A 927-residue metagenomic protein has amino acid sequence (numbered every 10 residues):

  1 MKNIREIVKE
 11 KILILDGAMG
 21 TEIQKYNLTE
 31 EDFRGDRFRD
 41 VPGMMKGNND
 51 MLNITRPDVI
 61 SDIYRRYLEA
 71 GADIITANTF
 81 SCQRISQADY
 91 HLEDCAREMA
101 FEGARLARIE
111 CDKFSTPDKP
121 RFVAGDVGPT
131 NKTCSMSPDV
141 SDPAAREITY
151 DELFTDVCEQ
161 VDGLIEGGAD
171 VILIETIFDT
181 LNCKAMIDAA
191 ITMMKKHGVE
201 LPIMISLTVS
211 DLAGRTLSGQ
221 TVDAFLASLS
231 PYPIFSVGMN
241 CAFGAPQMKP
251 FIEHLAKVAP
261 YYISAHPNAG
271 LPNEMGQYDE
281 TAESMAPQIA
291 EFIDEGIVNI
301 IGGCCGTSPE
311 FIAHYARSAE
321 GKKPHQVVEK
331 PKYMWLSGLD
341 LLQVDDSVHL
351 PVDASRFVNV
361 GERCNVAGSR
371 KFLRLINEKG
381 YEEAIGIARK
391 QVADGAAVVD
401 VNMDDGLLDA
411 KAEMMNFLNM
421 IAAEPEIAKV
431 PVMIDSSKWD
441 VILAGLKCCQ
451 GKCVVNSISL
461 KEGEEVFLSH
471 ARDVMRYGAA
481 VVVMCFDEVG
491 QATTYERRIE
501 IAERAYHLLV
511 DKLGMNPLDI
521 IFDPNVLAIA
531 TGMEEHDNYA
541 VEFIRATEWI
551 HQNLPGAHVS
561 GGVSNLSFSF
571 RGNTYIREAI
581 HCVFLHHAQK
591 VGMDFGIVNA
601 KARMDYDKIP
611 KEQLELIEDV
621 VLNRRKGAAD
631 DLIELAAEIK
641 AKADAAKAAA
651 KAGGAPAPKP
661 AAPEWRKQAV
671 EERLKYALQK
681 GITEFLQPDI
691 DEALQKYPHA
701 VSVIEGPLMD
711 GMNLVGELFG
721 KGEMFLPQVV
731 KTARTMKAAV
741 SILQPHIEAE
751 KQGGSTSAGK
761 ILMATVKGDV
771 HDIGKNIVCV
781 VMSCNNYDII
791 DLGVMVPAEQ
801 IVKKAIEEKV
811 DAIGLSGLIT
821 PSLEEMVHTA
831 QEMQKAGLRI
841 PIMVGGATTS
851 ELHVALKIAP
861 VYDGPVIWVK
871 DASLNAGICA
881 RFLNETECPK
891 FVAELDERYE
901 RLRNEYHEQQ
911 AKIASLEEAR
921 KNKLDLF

Functional and structural regions predicted by a protein language model:
M1-F927: Domain-level signal for soluble alpha/beta catalytic cores
